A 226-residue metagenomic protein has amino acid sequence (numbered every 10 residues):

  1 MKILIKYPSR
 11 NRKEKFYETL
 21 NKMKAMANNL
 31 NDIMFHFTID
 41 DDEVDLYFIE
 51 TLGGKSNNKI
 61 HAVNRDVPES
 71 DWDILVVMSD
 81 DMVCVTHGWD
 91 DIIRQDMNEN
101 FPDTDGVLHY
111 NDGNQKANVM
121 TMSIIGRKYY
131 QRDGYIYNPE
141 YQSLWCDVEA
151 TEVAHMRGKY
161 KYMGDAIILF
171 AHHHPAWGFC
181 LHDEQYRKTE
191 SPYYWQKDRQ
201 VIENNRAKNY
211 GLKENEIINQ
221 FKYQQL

Functional and structural regions predicted by a protein language model:
K2-L4, E149: Cell-envelope/extracellular polymer assembly enzymes that use nucleotide-activated donors
Y7-P8, N31-E43, E50-G53: Short beta-strand/loop segment that forms part of the nucleotide-sugar
E18-D32: Short, acidic, metal-binding catalytic loop of nucleotide-sugar glycosyltransferases
H61-I74: Active-site nucleotide-sugar/metal-binding loop of Leloir-type enzymes
W72-V83: Short beta-strand-to-loop acidic/aromatic patch adjacent to the donor-nucleotide binding site
H87-V107: Conserved donor-nucleotide/metal-binding helix-loop-beta segment in metal-dependent transferases, i.e., the alpha-helix
T104-T121: Short beta-strand-to-loop element that shapes/binds the nucleotide-sugar donor at the catalytic cleft/hinge
L144, V148-L226: C-terminal catalytic/acceptor-binding lobe
